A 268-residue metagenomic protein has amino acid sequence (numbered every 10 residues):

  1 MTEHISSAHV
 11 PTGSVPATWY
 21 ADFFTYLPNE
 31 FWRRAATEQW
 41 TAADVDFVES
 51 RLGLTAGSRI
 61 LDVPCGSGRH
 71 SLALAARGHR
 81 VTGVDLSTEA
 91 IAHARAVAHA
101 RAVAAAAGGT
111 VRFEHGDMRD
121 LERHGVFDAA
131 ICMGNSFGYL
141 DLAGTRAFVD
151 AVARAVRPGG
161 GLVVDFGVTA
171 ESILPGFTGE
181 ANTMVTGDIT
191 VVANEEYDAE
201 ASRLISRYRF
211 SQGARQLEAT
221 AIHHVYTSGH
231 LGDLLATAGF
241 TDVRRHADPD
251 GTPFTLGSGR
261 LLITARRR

Functional and structural regions predicted by a protein language model:
M1-S58: Conserved class I S-adenosyl-L-methionine
P64-G68: Class I SAM-dependent methyltransferase "Motif I" SAM/SAH-binding loop
R69-D120: Class I SAM-dependent methyltransferase SAM/SAH-binding core
D120-A129: A short acidic, Gly/Pro-enriched loop at the edge of an enzyme's catalytic core that lines a small-molecule cofactor
D128-A143: A short SAM/SAH-binding and catalytic strip from SAM-dependent methyltransferases
A143, V163-L234: SAM-dependent methyltransferase
R146-P158: A short glycine-rich, Lys/Arg-flanked "PGG" loop and its adjoining helix->strand segment in the class I
Y226-R268: C-terminal lobe and adjacent flexible extensions of AdoMet/dcAdoMet transferase-like proteins
